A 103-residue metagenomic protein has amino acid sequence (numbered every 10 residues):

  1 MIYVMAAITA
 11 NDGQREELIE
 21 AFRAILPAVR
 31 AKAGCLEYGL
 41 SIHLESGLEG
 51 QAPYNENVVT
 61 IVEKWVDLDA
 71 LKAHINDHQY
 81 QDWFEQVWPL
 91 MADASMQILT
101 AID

Functional and structural regions predicted by a protein language model:
M1-I2, D103: Absolute protein N-terminus
Y3-I8: Active-site-flanking beta-strand signature of metal-NTP-handling nucleotidyl enzymes and homologous cyclase-like
N11-D12, D69: Active-site acidic-Proline motif in GNAT/NAT acetyltransferases
G13-L18: Short, conserved charged micro-motifs
A24-L36, N55-I98: An amphipathic, aromatic/His-enriched active-site/gating alpha helix that lines ligand/cofactor pockets
L44-G47: Carbohydrate-binding/catalytic loop surfaces
E49-Y54: Short glycine-biased active-site loop of nucleotidyltransferases that positions the nucleotide triphosphate and helps
